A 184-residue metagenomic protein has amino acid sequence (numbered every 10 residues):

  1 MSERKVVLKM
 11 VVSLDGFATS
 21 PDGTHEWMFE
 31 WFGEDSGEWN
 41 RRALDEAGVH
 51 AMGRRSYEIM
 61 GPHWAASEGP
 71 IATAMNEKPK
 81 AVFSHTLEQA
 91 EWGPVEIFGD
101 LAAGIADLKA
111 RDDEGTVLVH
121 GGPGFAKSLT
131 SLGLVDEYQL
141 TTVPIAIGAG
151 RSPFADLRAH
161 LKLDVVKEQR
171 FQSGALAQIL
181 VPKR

Functional and structural regions predicted by a protein language model:
M1-R184: Enzymes that bind and transform nitrogen-containing heteroaromatic metabolites
